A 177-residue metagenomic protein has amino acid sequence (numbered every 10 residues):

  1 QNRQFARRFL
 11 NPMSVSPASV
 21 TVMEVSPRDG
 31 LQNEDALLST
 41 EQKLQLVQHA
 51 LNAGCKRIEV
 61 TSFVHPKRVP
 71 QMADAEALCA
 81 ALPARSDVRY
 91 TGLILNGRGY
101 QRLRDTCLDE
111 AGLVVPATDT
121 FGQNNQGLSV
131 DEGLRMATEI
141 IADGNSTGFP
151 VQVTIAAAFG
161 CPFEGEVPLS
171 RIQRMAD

Functional and structural regions predicted by a protein language model:
Q1-P12: N-terminal mitochondrial targeting presequence
S16-P66, Q71-A75, A84-D87: Conserved N-terminal beta1-alpha1 strand-loop-helix module at the mouth
T40-I58, G97-F121, T138-Q152, A158-D177: Alpha/beta enzyme core
K56-A81, V115-L128, A157-E164: Glycine-rich, proline-tolerant flexible connector loops at the mouths of alpha/beta enzymes
R68-G92, E132-F149, R174: Alpha-helix-loop-beta-strand connector modules within alpha/beta enzyme cores
A111, V130-D131: Radical SAM/AdoMet-radical enzyme domain recognition
